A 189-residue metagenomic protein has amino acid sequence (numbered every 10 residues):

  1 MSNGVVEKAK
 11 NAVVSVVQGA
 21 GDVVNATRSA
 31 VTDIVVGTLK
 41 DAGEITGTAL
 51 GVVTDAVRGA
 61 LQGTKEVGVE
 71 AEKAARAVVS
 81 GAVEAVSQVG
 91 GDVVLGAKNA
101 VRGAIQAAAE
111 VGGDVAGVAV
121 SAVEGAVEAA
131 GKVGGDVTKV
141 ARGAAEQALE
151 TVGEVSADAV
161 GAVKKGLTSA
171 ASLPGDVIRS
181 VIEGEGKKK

Functional and structural regions predicted by a protein language model:
M1-K189: Extended, low-complexity, charged alpha-helical tracts that assemble into coiled-coils or amphipathic helices used
